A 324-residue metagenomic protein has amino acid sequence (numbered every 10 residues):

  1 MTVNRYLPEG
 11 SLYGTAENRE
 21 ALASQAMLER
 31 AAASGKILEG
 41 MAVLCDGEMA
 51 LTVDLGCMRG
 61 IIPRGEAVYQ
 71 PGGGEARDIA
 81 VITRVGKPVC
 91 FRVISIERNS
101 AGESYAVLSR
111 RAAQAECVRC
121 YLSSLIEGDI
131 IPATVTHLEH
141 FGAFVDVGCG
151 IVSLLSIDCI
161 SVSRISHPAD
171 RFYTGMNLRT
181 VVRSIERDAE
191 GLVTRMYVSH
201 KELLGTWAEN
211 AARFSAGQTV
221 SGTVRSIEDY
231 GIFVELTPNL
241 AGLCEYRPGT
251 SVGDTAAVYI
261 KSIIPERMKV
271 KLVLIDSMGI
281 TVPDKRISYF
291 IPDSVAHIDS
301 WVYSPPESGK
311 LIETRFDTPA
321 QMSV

Functional and structural regions predicted by a protein language model:
M1-V324: Single-stranded RNA-binding regions, centering on S1/OB-family and related RNA-binding modules
